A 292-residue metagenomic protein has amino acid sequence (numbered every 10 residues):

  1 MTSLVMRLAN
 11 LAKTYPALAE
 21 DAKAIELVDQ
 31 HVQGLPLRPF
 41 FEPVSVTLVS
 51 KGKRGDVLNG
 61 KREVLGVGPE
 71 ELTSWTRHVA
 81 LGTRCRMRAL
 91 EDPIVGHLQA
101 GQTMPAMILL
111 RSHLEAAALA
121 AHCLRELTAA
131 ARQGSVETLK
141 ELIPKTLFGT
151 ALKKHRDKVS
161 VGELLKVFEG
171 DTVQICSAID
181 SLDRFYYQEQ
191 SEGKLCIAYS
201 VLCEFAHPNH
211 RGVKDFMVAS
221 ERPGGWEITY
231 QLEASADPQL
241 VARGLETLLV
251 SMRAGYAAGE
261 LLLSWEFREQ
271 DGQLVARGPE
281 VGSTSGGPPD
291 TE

Functional and structural regions predicted by a protein language model:
M1-E115, L119-R125, A129-E292: A cross-kingdom marker of C-terminal helix-rich interaction/assembly modules
